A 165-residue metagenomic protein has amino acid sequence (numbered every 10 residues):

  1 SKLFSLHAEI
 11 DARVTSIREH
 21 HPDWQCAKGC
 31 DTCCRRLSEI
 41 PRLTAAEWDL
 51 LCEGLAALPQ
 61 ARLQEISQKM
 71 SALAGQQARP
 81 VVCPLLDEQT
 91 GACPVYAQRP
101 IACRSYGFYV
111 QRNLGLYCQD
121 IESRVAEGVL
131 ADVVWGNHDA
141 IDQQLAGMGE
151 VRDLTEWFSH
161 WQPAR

Functional and structural regions predicted by a protein language model:
S1-T32, R36-R165: Short loop/turn segments that flank or connect secondary-structure elements
